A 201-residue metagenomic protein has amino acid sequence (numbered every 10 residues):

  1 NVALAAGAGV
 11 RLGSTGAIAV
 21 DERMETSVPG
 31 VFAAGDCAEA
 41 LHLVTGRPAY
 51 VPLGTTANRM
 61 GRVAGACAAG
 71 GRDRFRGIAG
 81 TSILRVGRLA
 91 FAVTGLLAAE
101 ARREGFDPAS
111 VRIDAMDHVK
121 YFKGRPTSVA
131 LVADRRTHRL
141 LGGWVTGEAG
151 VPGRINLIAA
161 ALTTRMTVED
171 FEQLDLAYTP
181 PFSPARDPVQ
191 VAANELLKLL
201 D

Functional and structural regions predicted by a protein language model:
N1-V63, L157, A161: FAD-site-proximal beta/loop scaffold in flavoenzymes
R11-T15, G71-S82, D107-V111: A short alpha-helix-loop-beta-strand transition element characteristic of N-terminal alpha/beta dinucleotide-binding
M24-T26, R76, K123-G124, A133: Solvent-exposed alpha-helices and their adjacent loops that cap or buttress functional pockets in soluble metabolic
F32, A69, V145-T146: Residue-level structural signal for beta-strand termini and adjacent loop
R47-V51, C67-T94, L174-Y178: Active-site-proximal substrate-binding core of FAD-dependent oxidoreductases
A57-G65, A69, V189, A193: Short, amphipathic alpha-helical "lid/cap" segments that border enzyme active or binding sites
R88-F91, R102-D201: Flexible, glycine-rich terminal cap/loop adjacent to redox cofactors in electron-transfer oxidoreductases
L96-A98: N-terminal glycine-rich dinucleotide-binding loop that anchors FAD/FMN and/or NAD(P) in oxidoreductases
